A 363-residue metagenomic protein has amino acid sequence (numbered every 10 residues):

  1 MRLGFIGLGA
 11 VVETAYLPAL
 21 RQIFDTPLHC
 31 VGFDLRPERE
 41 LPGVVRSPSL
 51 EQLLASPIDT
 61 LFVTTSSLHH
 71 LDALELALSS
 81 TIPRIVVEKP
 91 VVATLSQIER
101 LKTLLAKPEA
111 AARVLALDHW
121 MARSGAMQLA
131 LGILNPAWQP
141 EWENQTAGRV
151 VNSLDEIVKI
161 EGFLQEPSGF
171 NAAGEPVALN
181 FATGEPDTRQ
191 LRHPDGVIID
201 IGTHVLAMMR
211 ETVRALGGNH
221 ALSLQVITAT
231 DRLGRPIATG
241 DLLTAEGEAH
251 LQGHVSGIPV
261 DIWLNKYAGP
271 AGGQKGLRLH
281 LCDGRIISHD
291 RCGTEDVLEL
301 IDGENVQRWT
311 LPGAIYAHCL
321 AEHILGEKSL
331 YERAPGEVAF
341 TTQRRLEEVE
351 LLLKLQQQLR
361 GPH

Functional and structural regions predicted by a protein language model:
M1-G43: N-terminal Rossmann-like dinucleotide-binding module
T14, L71, E99, S124-Q128 (+4 more regions): A structural signal for well-ordered alpha-helical segments within the folded catalytic domains of diverse enzymes
H29, I58-L61, I157: Local beta-strand N-terminus motif with an aromatic residue
G32, T60-F62, A110, G217 (+2 more regions): C-terminal helix-rich "cap/oligomerization" subdomain common to oxidoreductases
P42-K107, R123-I133: Beta-loop-alpha module in the N-terminal Rossmann-like domain of NAD(P)-dependent dehydrogenases, especially those
V92-P176: A contiguous active-site-proximal alpha/beta segment in oxidoreductase catalytic domains
F181-P259, N265-A271, Q343, E347-E350: Rossmann-like dinucleotide-binding domain that binds NAD(P)(H)
T239-E322: NAD(P)-dinucleotide binding in Rossmann-like oxidoreductases
